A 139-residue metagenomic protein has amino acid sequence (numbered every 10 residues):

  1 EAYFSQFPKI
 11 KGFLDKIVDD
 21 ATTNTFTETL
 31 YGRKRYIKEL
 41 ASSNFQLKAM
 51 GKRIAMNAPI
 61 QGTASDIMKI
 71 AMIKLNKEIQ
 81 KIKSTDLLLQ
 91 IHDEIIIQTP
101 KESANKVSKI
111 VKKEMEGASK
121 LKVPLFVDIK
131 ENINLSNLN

Functional and structural regions predicted by a protein language model:
E1-N139: Conserved catalytic core of nucleotide polymerization and phosphodiester-bond processing enzymes
